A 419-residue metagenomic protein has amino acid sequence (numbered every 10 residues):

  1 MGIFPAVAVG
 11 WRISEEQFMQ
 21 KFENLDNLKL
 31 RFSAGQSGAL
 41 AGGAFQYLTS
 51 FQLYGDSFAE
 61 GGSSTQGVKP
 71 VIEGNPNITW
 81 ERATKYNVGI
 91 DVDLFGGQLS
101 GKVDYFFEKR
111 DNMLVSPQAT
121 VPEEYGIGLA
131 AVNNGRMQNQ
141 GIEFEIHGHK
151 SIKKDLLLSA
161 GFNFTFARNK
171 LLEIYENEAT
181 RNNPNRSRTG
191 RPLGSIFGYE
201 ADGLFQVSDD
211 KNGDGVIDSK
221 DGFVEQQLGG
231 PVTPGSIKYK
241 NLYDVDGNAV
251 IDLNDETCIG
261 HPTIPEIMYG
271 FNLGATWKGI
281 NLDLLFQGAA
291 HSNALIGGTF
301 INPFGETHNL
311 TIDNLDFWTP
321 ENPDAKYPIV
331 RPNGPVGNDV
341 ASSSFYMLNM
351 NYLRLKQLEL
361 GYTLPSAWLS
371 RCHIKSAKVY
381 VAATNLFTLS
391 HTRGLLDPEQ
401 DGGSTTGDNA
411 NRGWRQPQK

Functional and structural regions predicted by a protein language model:
M1, I13-E15, A34-G38, Y105-D111 (+7 more regions): Transmembrane beta-strands of outer-membrane beta-barrel pores
V7-I13, V88-V92, V103, F144-G148 (+4 more regions): Residues on the lipid-exposed face of transmembrane beta-strands in outer-membrane beta-barrel proteins
Q20-R82, S100-M137, A179, S187: Solvent-exposed loop/turn elements at secondary-structure boundaries
D26-F32, V88, L99-G101, L158-A160 (+4 more regions): Transmembrane beta-strands of outer-membrane beta-barrel proteins
Q36, D56-S100, L129-K153, P192-G198 (+3 more regions): Outer-membrane beta-barrel signature, preferentially recognizing the C-terminal barrel domain of Gram-negative
S50-Q52, A59, A131-N139, N182-D209 (+4 more regions): C-terminal beta-signal and terminal closure region of outer-membrane beta-barrel proteins
V132, H149-T263, T384, H391: Conserved small-residue
P234, A289-K378, A383-T384: Extracytoplasmic gating/loop element in the C-terminal half of outer-membrane beta-barrel translocons and assembly
